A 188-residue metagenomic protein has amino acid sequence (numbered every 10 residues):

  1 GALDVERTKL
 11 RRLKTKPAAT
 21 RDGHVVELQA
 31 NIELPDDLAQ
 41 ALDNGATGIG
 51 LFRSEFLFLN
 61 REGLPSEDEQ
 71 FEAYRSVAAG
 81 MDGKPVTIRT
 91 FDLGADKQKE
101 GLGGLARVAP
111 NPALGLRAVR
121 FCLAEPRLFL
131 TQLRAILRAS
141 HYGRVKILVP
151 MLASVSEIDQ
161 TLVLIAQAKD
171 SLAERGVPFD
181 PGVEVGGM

Functional and structural regions predicted by a protein language model:
G1: Conserved glycine-bearing catalytic or ligand-binding loops at nucleotide- and phosphate-handling centers of large
R7-M188: Conserved alpha/beta-domain cores
